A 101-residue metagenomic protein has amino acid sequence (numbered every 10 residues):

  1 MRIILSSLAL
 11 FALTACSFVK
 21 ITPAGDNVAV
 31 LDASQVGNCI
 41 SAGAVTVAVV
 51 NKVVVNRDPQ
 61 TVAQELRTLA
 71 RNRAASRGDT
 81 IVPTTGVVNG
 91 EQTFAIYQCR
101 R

Functional and structural regions predicted by a protein language model:
M1-I4: Positively charged n-region of N-terminal signal peptides that target proteins for export
A12-A15: C-terminal motif of bacterial Sec signal peptides marking the signal peptidase cleavage site
S17-K20: Bacterial signal peptide processing site
G25-A48: Post-signal peptide N-terminal segment of mature Sec-exported envelope proteins
V45-V47, N51-V88: Short, well-ordered alpha-helical segments
T84-R101: Surface-exposed, polar helix/loop patches in the mature regions of secreted/periplasmic/lumenal proteins that form
